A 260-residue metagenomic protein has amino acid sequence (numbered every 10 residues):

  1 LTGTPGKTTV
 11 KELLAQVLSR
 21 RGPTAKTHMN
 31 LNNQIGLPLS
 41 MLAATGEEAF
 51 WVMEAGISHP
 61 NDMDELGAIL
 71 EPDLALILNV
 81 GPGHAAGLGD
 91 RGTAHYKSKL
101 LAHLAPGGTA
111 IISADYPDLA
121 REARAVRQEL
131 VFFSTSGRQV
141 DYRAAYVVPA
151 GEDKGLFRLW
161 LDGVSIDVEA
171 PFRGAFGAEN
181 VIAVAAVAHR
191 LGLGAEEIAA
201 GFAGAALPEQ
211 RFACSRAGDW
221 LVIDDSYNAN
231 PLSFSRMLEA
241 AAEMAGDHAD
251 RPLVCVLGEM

Functional and structural regions predicted by a protein language model:
L1-A114, D118-R127: Phosphate-binding loop of NTP-binding sites
E12, Q16, D64, E196 (+4 more regions): Solvent-exposed alpha-helical segments within well-ordered globular domains of core cellular machineries
L14, L18, S40-M41, V181-L191 (+2 more regions): Buried hydrophobic packing segments
K26-H28, M53-E54, A170-P171, I223-D224 (+1 more regions): Thr-Gly-centered strand-to-loop micro-motif
N30-N33, H59, G177, N230 (+1 more regions): Short, conserved glycine- and acidic-residue-centered signature motifs in active-site or ligand-binding loops
D73-V222, G246, D250-R251: Acidic, Mg2+-coordinating active-site environments of NTP-dependent enzymes
L207-Q210, S226-M260: Active-site beta-alpha connecting loops in nucleotide-dependent enzymes
